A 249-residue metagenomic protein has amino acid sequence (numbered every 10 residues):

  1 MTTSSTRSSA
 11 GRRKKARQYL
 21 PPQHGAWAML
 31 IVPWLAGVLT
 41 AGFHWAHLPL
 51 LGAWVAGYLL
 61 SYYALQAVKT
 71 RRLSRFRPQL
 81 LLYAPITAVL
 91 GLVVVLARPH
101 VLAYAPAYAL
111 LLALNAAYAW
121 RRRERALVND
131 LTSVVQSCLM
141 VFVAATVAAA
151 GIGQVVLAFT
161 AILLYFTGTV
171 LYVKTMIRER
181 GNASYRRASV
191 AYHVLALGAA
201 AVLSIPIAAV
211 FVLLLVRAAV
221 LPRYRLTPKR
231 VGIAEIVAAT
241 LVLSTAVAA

Functional and structural regions predicted by a protein language model:
M1-Y19: Short, Lys/Arg-rich, polar N-terminal cytosolic tail immediately upstream of the first transmembrane signal-anchor
A10-R13, L60-R72, L112-A126, T167-Y185 (+1 more regions): C-terminal ends of transmembrane helices
R17-A41, V134, A239-T240: The first (N-terminal) embedded transmembrane alpha-helix
P33-W34, P78-L90, T132-A145, R186-A200 (+1 more regions): Small-residue-rich segments of transmembrane alpha-helices in multi-pass membrane proteins, especially helix faces
L35-L50, G91-Y104, L139-F159, G198-I207 (+1 more regions): Helix-coil boundary and interhelical linker segments in multi-pass alpha-helical membrane proteins
A88, L92-V93, H100, A105-A144: Intramembrane alpha-helical segments
L157-A201: A mid-sequence, solvent-exposed acidic-amphipathic segment
S184-E235: Glycine/small-residue-rich hydrophobic helix-like segments
